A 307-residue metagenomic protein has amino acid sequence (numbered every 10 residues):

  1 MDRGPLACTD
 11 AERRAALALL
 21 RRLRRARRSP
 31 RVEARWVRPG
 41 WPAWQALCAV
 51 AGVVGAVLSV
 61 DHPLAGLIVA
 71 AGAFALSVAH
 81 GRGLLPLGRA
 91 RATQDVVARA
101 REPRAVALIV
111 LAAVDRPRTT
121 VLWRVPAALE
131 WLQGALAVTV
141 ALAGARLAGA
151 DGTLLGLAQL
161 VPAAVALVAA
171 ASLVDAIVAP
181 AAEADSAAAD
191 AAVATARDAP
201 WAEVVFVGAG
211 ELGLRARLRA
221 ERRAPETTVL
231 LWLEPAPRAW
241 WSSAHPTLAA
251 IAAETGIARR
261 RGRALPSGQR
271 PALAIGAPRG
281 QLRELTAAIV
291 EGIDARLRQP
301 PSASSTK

Functional and structural regions predicted by a protein language model:
M1-K307: Secretory-pathway/membrane protein signature
